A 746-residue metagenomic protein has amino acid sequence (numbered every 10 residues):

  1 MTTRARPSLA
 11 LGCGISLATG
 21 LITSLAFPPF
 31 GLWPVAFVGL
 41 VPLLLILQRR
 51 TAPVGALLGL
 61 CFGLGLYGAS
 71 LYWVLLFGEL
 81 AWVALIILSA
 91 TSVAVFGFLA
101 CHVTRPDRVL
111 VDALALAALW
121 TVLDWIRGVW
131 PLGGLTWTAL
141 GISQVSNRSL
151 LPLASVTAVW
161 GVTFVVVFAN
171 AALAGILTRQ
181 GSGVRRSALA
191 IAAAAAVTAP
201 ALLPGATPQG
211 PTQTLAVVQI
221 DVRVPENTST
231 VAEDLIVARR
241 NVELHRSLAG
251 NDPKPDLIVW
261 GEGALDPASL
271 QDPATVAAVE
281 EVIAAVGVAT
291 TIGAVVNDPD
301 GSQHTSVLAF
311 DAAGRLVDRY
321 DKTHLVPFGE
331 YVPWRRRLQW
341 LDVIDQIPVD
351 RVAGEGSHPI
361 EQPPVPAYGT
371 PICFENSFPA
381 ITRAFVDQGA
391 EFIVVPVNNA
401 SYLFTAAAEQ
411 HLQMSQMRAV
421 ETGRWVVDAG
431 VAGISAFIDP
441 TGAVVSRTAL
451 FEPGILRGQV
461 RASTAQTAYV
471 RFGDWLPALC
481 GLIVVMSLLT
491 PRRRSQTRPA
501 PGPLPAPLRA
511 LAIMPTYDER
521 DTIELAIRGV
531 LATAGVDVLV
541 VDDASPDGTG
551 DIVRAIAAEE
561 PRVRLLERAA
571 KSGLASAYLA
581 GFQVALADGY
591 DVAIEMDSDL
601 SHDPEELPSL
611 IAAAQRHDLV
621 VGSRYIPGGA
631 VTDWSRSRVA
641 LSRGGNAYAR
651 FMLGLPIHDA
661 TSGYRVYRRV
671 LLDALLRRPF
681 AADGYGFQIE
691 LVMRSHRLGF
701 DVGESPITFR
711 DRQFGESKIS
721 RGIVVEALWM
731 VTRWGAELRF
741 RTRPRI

Functional and structural regions predicted by a protein language model:
T2-P204, F404, S415-R418, G430-T441 (+2 more regions): Membrane-embedded alpha-helical bundles of multi-pass enzymes that act on lipidic or dolichyl-linked glycan substrates
S89-S92, A117, L257, A264-L265 (+4 more regions): CN hydrolase (nitrilase-like) catalytic-core segments centered on the catalytic cysteine and neighboring Lys/Glu
L203-F328, P359-P364, T370, F374 (+1 more regions): Soluble catalytic regions of membrane-associated enzymes that act on cell-envelope and secretory-pathway components
G473, Q496-A506, G654, R677-I746: Hydrophobic helical membrane-anchoring modules
M514, G535-S545, L566-E567, M596: Short beta-strand/loop segment that forms part of the nucleotide-sugar
D518-A532: Short, well-formed alpha-helical segments that are part of the catalytic scaffolds of diverse glycosyltransferases
D542-D551, A570, L600: A conserved acidic beta->alpha catalytic loop
R568-A587, P604-Y685, R712-W729: Acceptor/aglycone-binding surface of glycosyltransferases and processive sugar-polymer synthases
